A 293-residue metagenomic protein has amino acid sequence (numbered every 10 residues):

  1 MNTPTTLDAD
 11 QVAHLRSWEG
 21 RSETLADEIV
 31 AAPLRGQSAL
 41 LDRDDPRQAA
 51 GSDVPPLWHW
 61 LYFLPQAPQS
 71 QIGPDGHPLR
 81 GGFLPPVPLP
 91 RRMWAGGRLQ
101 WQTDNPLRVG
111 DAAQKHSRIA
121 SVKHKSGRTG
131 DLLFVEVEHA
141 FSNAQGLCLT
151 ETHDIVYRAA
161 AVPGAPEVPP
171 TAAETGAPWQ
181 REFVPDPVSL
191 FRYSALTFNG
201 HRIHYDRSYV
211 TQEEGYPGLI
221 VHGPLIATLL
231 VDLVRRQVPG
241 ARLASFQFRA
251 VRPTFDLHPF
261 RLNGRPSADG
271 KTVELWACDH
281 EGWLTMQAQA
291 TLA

Functional and structural regions predicted by a protein language model:
M1-T3, G73-G81, T152-V156, D186-T197: Phosphate-binding glycine-rich loops and adjacent basic patches that engage nucleotide phosphates, nucleic-acid
N2-A112, A290: Hydrophobic, proline/glycine-rich low-complexity stretches
N2-S22, W94-P185, T254-L257, R261-A293: HotDog/MaoC-like acyl-thioester-processing domains
L7, A39, Q71-G73, H77-R80 (+8 more regions): A short linear-motif detector with a strong N-terminal bias
L7-D53, T171-I226, L233-R236: A contiguous, surface-exposed recognition patch within enzymatic or periplasmic domains that forms
A26, L57-W60, Q69, R80-L84 (+10 more regions): Generic secondary-structure boundary/loop-capping signal
V210-D269, E274-G282, Q287-Q289: Catalytic-pocket segment enriched in acidic/His residues
